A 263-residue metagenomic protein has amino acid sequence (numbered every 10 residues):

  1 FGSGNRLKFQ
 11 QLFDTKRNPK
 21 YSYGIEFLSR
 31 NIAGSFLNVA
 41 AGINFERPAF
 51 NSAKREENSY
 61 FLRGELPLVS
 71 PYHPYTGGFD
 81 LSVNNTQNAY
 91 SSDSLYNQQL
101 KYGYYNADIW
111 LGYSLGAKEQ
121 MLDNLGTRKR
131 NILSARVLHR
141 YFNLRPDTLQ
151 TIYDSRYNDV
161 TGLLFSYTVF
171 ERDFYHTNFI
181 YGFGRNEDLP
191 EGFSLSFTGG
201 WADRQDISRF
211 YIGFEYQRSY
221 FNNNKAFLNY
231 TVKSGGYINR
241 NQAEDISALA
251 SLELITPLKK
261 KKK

Functional and structural regions predicted by a protein language model:
F1-H176, D188-S194, Q217-K263: Gram-negative/organellar outer-membrane beta-barrel architecture
R172, G200-A202: Short, glycine-/Ser/Thr-/acidic-enriched flexible segments
F183-N186: Short beta-strand/turn micro-motifs at beta-sheet edges
Q205: Short acidic, Gly/Ser-rich segments with clustered Asp/Glu that frequently serve as metal-coordination loops in enzyme
R209-Y211, Y216: Hard-cation-handling environments
